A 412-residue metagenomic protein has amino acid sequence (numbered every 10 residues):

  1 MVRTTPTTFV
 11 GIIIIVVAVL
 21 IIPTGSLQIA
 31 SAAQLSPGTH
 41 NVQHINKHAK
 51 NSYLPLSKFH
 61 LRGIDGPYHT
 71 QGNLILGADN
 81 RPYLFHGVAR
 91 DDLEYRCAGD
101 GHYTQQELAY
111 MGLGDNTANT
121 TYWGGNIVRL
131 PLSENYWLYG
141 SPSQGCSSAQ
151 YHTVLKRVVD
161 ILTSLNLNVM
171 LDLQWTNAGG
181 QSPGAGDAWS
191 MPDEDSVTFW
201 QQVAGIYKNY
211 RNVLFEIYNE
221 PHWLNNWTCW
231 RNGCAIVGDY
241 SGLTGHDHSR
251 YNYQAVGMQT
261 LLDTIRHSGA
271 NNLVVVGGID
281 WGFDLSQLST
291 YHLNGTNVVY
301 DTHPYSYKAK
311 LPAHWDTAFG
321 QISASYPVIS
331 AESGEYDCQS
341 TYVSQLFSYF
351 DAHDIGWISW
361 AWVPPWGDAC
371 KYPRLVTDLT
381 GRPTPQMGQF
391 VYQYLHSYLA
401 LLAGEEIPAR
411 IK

Functional and structural regions predicted by a protein language model:
M1-T7: N-terminal secretory signal peptides that target proteins for export/translocation
G11-G25: Bacterial N-terminal signal peptides
I22-P37: Sec-dependent signal peptide cleavage junction
L35-R129, G145, E406: N-terminal carbohydrate-binding accessory modules
G66-P67, T104-A109, D187-L214, Y218-A400: Extracellular glycoside hydrolase catalytic/binding regions
D92-E94, E134-L138, N177-G179, P221 (+3 more regions): Feature marks short, surface-exposed loop/turn motifs that line or immediately flank catalytic pockets and channel
Y95-A98, E134-T153, N177-P192, W227-C234 (+1 more regions): Surface-exposed, active-site-proximal loop segments in enzymatic domains
G101-G180, D193-S196, Q254, L262-S268 (+1 more regions): Aromatic-lined substrate-binding rim segments of carbohydrate-active enzymes
